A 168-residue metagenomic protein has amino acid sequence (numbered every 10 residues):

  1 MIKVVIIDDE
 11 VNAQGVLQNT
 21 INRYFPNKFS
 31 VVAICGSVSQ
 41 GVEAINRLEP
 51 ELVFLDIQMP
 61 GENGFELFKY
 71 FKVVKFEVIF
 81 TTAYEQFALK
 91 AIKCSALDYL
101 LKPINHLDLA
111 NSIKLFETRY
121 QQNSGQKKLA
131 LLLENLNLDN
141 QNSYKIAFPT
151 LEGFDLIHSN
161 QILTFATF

Functional and structural regions predicted by a protein language model:
M1, E10, K28-F29, L52: N-terminal glycine-/serine-/threonine-rich beta1-alpha1-beta2 phosphate-ribose binding loop of Rossmann-like
I2-N12, L17-I21: Conserved acidic segment of CheY-like receiver
V4, V31-V32, V78: Hydrophobic/aromatic residues located in beta-strands of well-ordered beta-sheets within soluble catalytic
L17, A88, I162: Conserved RecA-like P-loop NTPase ATPase core
R23, S39-L133: CheY-like receiver
P26-G36, A44: Short hydrophobic/Thr-rich beta-strand motif most characteristic of the beta2 strand and flanking loop of CheY-like
E117-F168: Conserved binding/recognition cores within well-folded domains
